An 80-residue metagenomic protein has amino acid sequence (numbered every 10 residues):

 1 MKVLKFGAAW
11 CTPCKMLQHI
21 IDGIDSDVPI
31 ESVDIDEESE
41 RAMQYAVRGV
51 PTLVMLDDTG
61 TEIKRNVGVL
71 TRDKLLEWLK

Functional and structural regions predicted by a protein language model:
M1-I24: Local sequence-structure signature of Cys/Sec-based thiol-disulfide redox active-site neighborhoods
K5-F6, D25-E40: Thiol-based oxidoreductase modules, predominantly thioredoxin-like and allied folds used for disulfide exchange
T12-P13, D22, S39, Y45 (+2 more regions): Mobile acidic interaction elements
Y45-V54: Structural micro-motif
M55-K80: Non-catalytic, surface beta->alpha helical segment in thiol-disulfide oxidoreductase systems
